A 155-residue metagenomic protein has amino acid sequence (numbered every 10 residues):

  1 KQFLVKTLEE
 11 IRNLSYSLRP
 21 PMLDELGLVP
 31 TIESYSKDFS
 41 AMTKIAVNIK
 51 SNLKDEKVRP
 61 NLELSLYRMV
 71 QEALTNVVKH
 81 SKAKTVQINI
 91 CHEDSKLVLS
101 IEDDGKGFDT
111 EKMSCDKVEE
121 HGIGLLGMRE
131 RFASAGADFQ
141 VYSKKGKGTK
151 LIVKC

Functional and structural regions predicted by a protein language model:
K1-C155: Coiled-coil dimerization/phosphotransfer module
